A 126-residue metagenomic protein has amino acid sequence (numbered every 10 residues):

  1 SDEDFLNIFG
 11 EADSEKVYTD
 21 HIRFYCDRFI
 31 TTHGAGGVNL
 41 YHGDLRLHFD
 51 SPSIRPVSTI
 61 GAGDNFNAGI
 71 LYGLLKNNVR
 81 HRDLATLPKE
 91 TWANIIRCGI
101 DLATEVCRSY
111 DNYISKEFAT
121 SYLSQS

Functional and structural regions predicted by a protein language model:
S1: Residue-level signal for inorganic ion chemistry
D4: Active-site rim beta-loop-alpha module in soluble metabolic enzymes
N7: Small/polar glycine-rich anion-binding or flexible loop at a beta-alpha turn
G10-S126: Conserved phosphate-binding/catalytic region of the ribokinase-like
